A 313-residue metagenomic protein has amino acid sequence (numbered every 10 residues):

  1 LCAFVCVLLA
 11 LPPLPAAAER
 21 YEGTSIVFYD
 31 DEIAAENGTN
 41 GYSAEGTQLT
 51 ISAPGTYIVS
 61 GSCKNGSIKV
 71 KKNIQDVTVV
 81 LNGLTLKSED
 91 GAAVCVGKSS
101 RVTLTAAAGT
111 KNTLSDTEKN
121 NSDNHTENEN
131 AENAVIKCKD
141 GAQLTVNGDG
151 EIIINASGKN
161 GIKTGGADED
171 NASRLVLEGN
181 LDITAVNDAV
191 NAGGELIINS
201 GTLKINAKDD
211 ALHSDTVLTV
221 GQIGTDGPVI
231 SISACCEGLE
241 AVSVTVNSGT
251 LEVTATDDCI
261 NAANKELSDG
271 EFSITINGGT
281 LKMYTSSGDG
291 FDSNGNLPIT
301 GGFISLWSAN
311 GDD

Functional and structural regions predicted by a protein language model:
L1-A17: Sec-dependent N-terminal signal peptides of Gram-positive bacterial secreted proteins and lipoproteins
L14-D313: A composition-driven surface/loop motif
